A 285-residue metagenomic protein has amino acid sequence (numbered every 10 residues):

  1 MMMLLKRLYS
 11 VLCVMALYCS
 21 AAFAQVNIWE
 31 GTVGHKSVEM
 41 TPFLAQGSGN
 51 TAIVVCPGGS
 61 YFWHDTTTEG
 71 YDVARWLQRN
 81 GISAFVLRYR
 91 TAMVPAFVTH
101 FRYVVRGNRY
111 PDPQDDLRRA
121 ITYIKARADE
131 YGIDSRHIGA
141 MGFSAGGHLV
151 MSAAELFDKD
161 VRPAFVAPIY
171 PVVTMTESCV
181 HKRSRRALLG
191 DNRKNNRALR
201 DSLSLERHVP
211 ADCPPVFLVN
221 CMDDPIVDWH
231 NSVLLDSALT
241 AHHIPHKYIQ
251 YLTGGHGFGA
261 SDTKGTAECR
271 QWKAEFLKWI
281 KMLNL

Functional and structural regions predicted by a protein language model:
A24-S48, Y110-P111: N-terminal cap/lid segment of alpha/beta-hydrolase-fold proteins
G31, P171-H208, E268: Mobile cap/lid helix-loop segments that gate and shape the active-site cleft of serine hydrolases
V33-G34, V38-T41, P95-R102, V233-L285: C-terminal catalytic histidine-bearing segment of alpha/beta-hydrolase fold enzymes
N50-G58: Short beta-strand element of the alpha/beta-hydrolase
D65-T66, F85-S135, G265-C269: Catalytic nucleophile-loop/oxyanion-hole region of alpha/beta-hydrolase and closely related hydrolase-like folds
T66-F85: Short amphipathic alpha-helix adjacent to the substrate-entry channel of hydrolases
D115-R183, R200: Primarily recognizes the serine-hydrolase "nucleophile elbow" in alpha/beta-hydrolase and SGNH/GDSL folds
D212, L218-N220, D224: Short beta-strand/loop motif that positions the catalytic acidic residue of the alpha/beta-hydrolase fold
